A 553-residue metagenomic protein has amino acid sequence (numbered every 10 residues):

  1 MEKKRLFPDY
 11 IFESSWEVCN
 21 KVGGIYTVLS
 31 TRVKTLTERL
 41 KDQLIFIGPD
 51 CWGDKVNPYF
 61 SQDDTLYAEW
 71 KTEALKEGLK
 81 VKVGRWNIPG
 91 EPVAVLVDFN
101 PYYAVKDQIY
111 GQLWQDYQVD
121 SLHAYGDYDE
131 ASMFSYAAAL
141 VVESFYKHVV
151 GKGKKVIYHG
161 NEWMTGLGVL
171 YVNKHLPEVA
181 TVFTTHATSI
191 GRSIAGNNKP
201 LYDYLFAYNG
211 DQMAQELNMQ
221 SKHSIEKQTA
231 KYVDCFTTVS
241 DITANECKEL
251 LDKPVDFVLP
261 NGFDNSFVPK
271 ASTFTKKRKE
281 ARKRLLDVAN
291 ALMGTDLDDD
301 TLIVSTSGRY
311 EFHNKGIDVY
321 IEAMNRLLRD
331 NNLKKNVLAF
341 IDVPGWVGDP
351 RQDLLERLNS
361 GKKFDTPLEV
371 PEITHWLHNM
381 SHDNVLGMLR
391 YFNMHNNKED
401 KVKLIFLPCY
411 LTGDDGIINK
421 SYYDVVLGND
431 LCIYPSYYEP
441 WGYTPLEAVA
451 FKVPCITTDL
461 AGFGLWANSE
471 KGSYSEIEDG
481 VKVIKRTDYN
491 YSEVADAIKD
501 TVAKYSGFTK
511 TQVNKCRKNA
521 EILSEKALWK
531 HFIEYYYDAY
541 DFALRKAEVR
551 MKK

Functional and structural regions predicted by a protein language model:
M1-K553: Catalytic cores of nucleotide-sugar-dependent glycosyltransferases that transfer UDP/GDP/TDP-activated
